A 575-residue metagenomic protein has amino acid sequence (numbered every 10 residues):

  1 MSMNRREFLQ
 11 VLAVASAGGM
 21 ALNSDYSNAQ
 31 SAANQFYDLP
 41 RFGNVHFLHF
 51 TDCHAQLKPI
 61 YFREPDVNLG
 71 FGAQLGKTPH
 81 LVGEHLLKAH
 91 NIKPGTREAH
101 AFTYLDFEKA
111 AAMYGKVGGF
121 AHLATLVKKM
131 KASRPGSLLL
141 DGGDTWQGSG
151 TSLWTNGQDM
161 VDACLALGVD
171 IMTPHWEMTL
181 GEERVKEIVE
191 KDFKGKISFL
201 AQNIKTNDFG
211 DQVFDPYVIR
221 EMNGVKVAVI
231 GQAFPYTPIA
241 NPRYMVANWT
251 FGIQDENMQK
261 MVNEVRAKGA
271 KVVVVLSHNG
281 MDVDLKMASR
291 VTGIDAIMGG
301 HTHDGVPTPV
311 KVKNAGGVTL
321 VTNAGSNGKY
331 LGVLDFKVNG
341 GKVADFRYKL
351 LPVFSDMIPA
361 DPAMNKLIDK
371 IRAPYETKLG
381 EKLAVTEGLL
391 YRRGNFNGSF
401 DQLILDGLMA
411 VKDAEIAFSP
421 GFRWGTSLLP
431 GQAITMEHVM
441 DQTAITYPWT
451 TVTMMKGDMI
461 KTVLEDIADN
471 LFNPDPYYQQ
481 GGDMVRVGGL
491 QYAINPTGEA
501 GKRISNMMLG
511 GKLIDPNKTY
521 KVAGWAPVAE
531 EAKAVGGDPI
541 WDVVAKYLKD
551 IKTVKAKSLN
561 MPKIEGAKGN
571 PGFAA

Functional and structural regions predicted by a protein language model:
S2, E7-Q30: N-terminal export signals
N34-K116, F120-L126, A132, V161 (+6 more regions): Catalytic centers of hydrolytic enzymes
G43-H46, R134-L138, G168-D170, G195-S198 (+4 more regions): Loop/turn elements at helix/coil->beta-strand transitions in domains of secreted/extracellular proteins
H49-T51, L138-G143, I171-E177, F199-N203 (+3 more regions): Active-site neighborhood of phospho(di)ester-bond hydrolases with catalytic His/Asp-centered motifs
C53-Q56, T145-G148, E177-G181, K205-D208 (+7 more regions): Solvent-exposed loop/turn segments at secondary-structure junctions within structured extracellular/periplasmic domains
D66, T206-Q232, K412, K502 (+1 more regions): Conserved beta-alpha junction segments in alpha/beta enzyme cores
A112-F209: Core catalytic region of metal-dependent phosphoesterases/phosphodiesterases, especially metallo-beta-lactamase-like
P216-K366: Functional cores that coordinate and move charged inorganic groups
